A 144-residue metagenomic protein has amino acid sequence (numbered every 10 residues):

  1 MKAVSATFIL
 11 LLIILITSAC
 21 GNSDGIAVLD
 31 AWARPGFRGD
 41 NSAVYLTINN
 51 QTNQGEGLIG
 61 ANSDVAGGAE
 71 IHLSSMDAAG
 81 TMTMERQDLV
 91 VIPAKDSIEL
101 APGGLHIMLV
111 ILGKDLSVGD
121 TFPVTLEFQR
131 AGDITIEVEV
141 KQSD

Functional and structural regions predicted by a protein language model:
M1-F8: Bacterial N-terminal signal peptides that target proteins for export
L10-I13: Residue-level signal for mature regions of secreted extracellular proteins and peptides
I16-A19: C-terminal motif of bacterial Sec signal peptides marking the signal peptidase cleavage site
S23-D144: Compact, glycine-rich, soluble single-domain proteins
